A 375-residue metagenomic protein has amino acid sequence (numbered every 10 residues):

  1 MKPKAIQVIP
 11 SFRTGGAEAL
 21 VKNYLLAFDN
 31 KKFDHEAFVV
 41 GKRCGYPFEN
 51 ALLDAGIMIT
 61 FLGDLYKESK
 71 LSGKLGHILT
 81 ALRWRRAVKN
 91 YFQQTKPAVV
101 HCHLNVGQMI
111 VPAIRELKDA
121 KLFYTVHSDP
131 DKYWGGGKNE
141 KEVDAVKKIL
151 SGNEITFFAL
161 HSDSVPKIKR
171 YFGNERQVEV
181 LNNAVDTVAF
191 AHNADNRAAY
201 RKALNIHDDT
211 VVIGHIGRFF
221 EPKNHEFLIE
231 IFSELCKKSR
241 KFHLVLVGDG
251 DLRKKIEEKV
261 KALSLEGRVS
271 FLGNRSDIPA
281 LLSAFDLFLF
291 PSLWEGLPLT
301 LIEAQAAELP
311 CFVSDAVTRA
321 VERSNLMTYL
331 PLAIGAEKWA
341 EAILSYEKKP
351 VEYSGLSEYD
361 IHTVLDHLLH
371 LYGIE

Functional and structural regions predicted by a protein language model:
K2, Q7-G15, A19-I78, S164-Y171 (+3 more regions): N-terminal strand-loop element at the rim of the active site of nucleotide-sugar-dependent glycosyltransferases
E18-N23, V211, H215-E234, D251-E257: A conserved mid-protein helix/loop that constitutes part of the nucleotide-sugar donor-binding site
W84, C102-Q108, V126: Short His-centered aromatic/hydrophobic patch
R86-N90, E140-F158: Membrane-proximal helix-turn-helix segments that form the acceptor-binding/catalytic region of lipid-linked
W134-G135, K169-R170, N182-A203, D209 (+1 more regions): Acidic anion/phosphate-binding donor-loop and adjacent secondary structure in glycosyltransferase catalytic cores
S151-F190: A short, active-site helix/loop in glycosyltransferases that binds the activated sugar's phosphate group
N274, L293: Aromatic "clamp/platform" in nucleotide-sugar-dependent glycosyltransferases that forms part of the donor/acceptor
A320-K348, H362: Change "using UDP/GDP/dTDP sugars" to "using nucleotide sugars
